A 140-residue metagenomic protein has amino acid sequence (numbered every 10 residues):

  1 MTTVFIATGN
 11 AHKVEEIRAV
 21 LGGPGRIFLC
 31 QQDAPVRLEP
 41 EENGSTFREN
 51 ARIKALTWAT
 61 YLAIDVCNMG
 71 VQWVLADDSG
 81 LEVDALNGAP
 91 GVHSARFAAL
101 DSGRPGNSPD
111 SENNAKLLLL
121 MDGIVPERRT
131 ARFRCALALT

Functional and structural regions predicted by a protein language model:
T2-F5, A11-T140: Anionic-ligand binding patches
